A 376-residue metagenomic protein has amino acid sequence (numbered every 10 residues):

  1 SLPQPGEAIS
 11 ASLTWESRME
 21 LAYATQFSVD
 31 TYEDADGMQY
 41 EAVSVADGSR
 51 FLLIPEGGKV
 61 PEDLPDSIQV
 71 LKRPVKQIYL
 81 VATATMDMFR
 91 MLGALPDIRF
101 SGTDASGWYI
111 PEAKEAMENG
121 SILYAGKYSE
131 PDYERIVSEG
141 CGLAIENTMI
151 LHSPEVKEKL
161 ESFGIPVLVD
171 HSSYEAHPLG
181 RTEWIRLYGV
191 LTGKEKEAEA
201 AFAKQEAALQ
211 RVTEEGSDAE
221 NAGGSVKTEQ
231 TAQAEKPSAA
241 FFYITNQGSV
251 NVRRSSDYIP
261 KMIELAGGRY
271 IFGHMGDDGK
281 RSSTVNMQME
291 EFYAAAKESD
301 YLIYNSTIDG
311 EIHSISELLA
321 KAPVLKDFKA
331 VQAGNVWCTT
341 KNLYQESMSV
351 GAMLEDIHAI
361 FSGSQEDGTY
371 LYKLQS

Functional and structural regions predicted by a protein language model:
S1-M86, E197-F241, Q365-S376: Bacterial Sec-exported substrate-binding components of ABC uptake systems
L2, E175-A203, T213-S217, E298-S376: Structured C-terminal subdomain patch of bacterial secreted/periplasmic proteins
E41-D47, F51-V137, L143-I150: A short, structured surface patch at a secondary-structure boundary
P65, K72-V75, A82-F89, Y133 (+12 more regions): Extracytoplasmic/secreted envelope proteins and their assembly/folding machinery, especially bacterial periplasmic
I68, R73-Q77, M88, S121-K127 (+6 more regions): Second-shell loop/turn segments in exported
K76, T83-F89, S101-E112, H152-E155 (+2 more regions): Extracytoplasmic ligand-binding site segments that recognize negatively charged/polar headgroups
Y79-L80, D97-S101, L143-N147, V167-D170 (+5 more regions): Structural recognition of the beta-strand scaffold that forms the well-ordered cores of secreted hydrolase catalytic
E214-E215, A234-H313: Flexible, glycine-rich surface segments
